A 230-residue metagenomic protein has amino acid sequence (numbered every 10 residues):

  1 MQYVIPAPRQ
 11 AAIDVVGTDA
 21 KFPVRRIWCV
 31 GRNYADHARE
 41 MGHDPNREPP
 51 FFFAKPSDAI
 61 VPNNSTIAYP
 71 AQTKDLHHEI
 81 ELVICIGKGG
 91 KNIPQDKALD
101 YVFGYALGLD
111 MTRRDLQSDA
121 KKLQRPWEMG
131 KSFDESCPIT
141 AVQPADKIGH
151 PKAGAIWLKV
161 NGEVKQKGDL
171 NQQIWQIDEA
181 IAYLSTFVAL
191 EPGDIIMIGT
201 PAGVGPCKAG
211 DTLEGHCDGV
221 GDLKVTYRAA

Functional and structural regions predicted by a protein language model:
M1-K97, Y101-V102: Extended, compositionally biased flexible segments
Q2-K21, N33, H37-P45, R114-A230: Catalytic-pocket segment enriched in acidic/His residues
R26, P49, L82, L107 (+3 more regions): Structural beta-strand/beta-sheet cores of well-ordered domains, especially the beta-sheet scaffolds that support
F52, T66, V83, G104-A106 (+3 more regions): Generic structural signal for residues positioned in beta-strands
D100-L107, L116: Extended Lys/Arg-rich, glycine-bearing segments that form polyanion-binding/interaction patches within enzyme domains
